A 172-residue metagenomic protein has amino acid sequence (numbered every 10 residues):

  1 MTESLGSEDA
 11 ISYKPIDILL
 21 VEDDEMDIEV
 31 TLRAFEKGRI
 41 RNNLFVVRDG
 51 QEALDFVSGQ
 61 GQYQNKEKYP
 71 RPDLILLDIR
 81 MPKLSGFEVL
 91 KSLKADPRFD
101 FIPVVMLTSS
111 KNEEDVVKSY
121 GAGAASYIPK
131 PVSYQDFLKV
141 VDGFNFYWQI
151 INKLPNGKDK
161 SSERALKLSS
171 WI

Functional and structural regions predicted by a protein language model:
M1-L19, E25-F45, Q51-L54, S58 (+2 more regions): Non-catalytic signal-transmission and effector/linker regions of two-component phosphorelay proteins
V46, K83-L84: Residue-level signal for the "D+5" position in two-component response regulator receiver
I79-M81: Receiver (REC) domain active-site loop signature in two-component systems and cognate sites in sensor histidine kinases
A125: Short, glycine/charged-rich "phosphate-handling" switch motifs in NTP-dependent and phosphotransfer domains
K130: A Lys-centered signature of the CheY-like receiver
